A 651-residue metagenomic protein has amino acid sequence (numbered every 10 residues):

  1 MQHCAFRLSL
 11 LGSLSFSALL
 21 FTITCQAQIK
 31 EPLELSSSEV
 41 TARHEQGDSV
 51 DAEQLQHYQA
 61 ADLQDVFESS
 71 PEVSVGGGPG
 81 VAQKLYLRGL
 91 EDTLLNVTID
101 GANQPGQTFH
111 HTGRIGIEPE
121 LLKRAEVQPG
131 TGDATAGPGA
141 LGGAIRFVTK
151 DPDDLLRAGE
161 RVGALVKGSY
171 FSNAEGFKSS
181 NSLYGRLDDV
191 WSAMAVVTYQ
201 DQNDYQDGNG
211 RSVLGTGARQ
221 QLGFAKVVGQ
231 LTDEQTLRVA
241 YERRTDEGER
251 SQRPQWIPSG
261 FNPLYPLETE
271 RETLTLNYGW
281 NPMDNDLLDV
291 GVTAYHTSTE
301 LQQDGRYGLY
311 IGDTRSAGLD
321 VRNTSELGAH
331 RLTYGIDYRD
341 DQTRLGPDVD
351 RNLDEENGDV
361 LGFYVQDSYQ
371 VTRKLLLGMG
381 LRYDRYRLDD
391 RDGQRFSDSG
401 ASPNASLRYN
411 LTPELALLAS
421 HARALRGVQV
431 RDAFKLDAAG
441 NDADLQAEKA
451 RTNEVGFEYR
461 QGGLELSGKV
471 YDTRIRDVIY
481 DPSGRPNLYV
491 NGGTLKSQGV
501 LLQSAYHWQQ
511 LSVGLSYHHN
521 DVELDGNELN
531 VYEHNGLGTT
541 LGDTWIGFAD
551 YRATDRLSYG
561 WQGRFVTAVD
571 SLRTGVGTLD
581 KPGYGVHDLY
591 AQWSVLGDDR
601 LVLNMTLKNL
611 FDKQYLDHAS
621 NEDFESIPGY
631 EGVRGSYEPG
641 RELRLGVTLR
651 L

Functional and structural regions predicted by a protein language model:
I29-R157, E175, V455: Acidic, small-polar-rich N-terminal luminal/periplasmic segments of exported/outer-membrane proteins
G106, L121-R124, P129, A134-N209 (+2 more regions): Outer-membrane beta-barrel translocator/receptor signature
G168, L287-G305, N410, A416-A422 (+3 more regions): Membrane-embedded beta-barrel scaffold of Gram-negative outer-membrane proteins
Y170-D201, R211-G248, E268-N281, E326-L327 (+3 more regions): Transmembrane beta-barrel wall of Gram-negative outer-membrane proteins
Y205-G210, L214-T216, Q220, Q230 (+4 more regions): Flexible loop and strand-edge segments within Gram-negative outer membrane beta-barrel domains
T232, E356-I475, S504, D550-T554 (+1 more regions): Structural signature of Gram-negative outer-membrane beta-barrels, strongest in the C-terminal barrel of TonB-dependent
Q370-G378, E465-L466, V470-R474, N491-T574 (+1 more regions): Gram-negative outer-membrane beta-barrel transporters
D481, A568-D570, W593-L651: C-terminal beta-signal and adjacent terminal beta-strands/loops of Gram-negative outer-membrane beta-barrel proteins
